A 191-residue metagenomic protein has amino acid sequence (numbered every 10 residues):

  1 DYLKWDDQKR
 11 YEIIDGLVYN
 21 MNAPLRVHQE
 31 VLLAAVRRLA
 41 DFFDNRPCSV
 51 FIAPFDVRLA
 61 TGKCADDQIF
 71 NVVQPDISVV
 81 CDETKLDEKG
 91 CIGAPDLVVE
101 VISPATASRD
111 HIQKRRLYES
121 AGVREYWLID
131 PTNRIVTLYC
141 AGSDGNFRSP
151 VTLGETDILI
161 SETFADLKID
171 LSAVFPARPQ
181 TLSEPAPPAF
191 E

Functional and structural regions predicted by a protein language model:
D1-E191: Gly/Pro/Ser/Thr-rich low-complexity, intrinsically disordered segments predominantly at protein N-termini
